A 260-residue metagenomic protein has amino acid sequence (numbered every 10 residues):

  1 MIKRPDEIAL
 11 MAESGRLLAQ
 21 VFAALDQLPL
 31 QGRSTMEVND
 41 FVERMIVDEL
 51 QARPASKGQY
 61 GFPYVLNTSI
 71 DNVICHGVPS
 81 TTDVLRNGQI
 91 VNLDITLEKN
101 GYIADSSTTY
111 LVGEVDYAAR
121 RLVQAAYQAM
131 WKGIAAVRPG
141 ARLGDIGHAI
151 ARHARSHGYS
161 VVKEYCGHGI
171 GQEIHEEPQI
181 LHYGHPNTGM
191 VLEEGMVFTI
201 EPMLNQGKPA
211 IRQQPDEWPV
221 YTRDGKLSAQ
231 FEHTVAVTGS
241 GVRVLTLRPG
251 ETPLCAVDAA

Functional and structural regions predicted by a protein language model:
M1-A260: Active-site neighborhoods and metal-handling regions in enzymes and metal-associated proteins
